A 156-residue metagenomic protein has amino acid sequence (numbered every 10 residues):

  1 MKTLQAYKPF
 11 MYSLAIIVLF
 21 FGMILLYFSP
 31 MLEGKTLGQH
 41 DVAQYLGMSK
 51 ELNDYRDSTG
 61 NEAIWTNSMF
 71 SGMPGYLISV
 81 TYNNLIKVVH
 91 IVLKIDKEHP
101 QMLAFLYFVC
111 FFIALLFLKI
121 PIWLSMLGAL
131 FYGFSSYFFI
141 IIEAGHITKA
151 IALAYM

Functional and structural regions predicted by a protein language model:
M1-S29: Start-transfer (signal-anchor) and selected internal transmembrane alpha helices of multi-pass inner/ER membrane
T3, I91-K94, I120: Juxtamembrane loop-transmembrane helix junctions in multi-pass integral membrane proteins, especially the extracellular
K8-P9, L37-H40, I113-L115: Short secondary-structure boundary micro-motifs
P9-I17, P100, A104, S125: Residue-level signature of transmembrane alpha-helical entry/exit and packing/kink sites in multi-pass membrane
G22-F108, L130-A154: Membrane-interface coil-to-helix junctions
L115-F134: Transmembrane-helix signature of polytopic, membrane-embedded enzymes that assemble or transfer cell-envelope glycans
